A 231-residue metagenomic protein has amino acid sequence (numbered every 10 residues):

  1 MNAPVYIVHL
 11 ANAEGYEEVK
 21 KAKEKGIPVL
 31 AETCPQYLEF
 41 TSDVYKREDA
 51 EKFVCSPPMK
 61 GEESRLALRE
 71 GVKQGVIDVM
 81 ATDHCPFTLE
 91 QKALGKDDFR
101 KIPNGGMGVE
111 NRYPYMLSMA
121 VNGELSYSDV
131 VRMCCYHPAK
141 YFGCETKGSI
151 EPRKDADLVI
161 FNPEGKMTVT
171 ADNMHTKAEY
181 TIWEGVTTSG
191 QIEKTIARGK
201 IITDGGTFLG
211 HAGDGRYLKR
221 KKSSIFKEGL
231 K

Functional and structural regions predicted by a protein language model:
M1-M80: Histidine/acidic residue-rich metal-binding segments in metalloenzymes
N2, Q74, D78-M80, P86-E164: His/Asp/Glu-enriched, well-ordered alpha-helical/loop segment that forms or immediately abuts the divalent-metal
V5, E32, D83, M116 (+1 more regions): Residue-level signal for inorganic ion chemistry
A11, C34, C85-P86, K166: Catalytic metal-binding/acid-base residues of hydrolase active sites
N12-A31, F87-G106, C135-G143, G215-E228: Short, electropositive alpha-helical surface patch
Y16-K20, E39, R69, K73 (+4 more regions): Predominant activation on well-ordered alpha-helical scaffold segments within soluble catalytic domains
F53-S64, I102-G108, T181-T187: A short acidic, glycine-rich active-site loop that binds or catalyzes chemistry on phosphate/adenosine moieties
L94, D98, D155-Y217: C-terminal cap of metal-dependent C-N hydrolases
